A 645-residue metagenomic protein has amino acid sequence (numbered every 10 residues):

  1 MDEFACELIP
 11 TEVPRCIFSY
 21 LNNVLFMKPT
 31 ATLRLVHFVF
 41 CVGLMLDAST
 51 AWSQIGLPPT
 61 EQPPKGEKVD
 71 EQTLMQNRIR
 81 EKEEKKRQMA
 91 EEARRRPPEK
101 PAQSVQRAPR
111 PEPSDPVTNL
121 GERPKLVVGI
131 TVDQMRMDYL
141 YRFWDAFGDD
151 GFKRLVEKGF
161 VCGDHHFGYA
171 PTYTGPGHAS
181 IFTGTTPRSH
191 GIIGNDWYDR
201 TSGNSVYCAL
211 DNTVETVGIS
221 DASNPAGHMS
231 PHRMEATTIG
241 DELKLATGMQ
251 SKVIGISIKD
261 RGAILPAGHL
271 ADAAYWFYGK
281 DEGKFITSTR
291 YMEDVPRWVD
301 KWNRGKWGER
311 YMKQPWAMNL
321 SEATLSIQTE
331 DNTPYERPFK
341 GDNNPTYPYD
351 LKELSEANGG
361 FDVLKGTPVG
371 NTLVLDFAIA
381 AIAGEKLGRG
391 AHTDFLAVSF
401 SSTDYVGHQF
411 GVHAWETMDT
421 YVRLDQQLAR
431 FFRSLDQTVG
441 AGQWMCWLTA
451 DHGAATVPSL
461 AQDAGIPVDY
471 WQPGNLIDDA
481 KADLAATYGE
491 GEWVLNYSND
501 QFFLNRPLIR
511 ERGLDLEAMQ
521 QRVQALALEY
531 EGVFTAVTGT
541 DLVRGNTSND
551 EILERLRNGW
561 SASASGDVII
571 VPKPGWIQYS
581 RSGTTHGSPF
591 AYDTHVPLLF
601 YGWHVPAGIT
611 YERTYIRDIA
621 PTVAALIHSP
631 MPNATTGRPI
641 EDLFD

Functional and structural regions predicted by a protein language model:
V105-F160: Active-site-proximal N-terminal segment of extracellular/periplasmic enzymes that hydrolyze or transfer
P113, L364-G390, T403-W444, R522 (+2 more regions): A long, amphipathic alpha-helix that forms part of the scaffold/cap immediately adjacent to metal-dependent active
R123, F147, G163-D164, P171-Y173 (+12 more regions): Secreted, luminal/periplasmic, and some membrane-associated catalytic domains that remodel anionic oxygen-ester
L140-H190, K252-I256: Short, structured active-site-proximal loop/turn typified by the sulfatase FGly-forming signature C/S-X-P-X-R
L245, Q250-S257, A263-P266, S326-E330 (+2 more regions): Active-site regions of oxyanion-processing enzymes, predominantly non-cytosolic
I264-A273, Y349-G366, R389-L424, A461-Q462: Active-site His/acidic residue clusters
G308-A380: Long, low-complexity, polar/charged, intrinsically disordered or flexibly structured peripheral segments
D463, W471-L514, T585-I627, E641-F644: Substrate-binding rim/cap in mid-to-C-terminal beta-strand-loop elements of soluble/periplasmic
